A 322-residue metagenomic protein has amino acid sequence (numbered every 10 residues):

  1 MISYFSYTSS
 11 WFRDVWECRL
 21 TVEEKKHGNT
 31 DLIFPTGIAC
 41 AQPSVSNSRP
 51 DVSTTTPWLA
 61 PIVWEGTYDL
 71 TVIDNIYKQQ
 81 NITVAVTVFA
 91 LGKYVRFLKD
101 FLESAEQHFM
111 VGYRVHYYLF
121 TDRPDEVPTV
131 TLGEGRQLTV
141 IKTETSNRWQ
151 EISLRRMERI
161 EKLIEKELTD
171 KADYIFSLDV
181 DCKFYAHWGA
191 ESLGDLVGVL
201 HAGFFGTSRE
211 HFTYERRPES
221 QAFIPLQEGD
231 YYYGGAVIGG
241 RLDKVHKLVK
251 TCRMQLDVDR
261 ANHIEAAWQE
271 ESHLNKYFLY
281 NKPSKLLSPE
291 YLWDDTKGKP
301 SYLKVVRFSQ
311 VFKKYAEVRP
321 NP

Functional and structural regions predicted by a protein language model:
M1-R155, L163-D170: N-terminal anchoring/stem segment of glycosyltransferases
V86, A105, Y117, I160 (+3 more regions): Structural signal for hydrophobic/aromatic residues that build the beta-strand cores of folded beta-sheet domains
F97-K99, P128-T131, A186-A190, K297-P300: A short acidic (Asp/Glu
L119, F176-D179, G239, L286-S288: A structural signal for short, well-ordered beta-strand segments and their strand-loop junctions that often border
F120-V127, C182, A186, L292: Short, polar loop motifs at secondary-structure junctions
M157-S208: GT-A fold catalytic core of metal-dependent nucleotide-sugar glycosyltransferases, centered on the diacidic
T207-A222: E2/UBC-UEV (E2-variant) core
S220-K314: Catalytic core and acceptor-binding pocket of nucleotide-sugar-dependent glycosyltransferases
